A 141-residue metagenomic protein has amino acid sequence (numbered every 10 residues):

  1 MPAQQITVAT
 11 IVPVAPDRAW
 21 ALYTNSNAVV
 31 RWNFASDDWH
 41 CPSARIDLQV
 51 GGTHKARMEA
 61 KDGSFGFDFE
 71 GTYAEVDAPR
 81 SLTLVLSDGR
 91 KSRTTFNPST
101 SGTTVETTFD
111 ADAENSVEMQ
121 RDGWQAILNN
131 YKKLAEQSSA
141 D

Functional and structural regions predicted by a protein language model:
M1-D38: Hydrophobic ligand-binding cavity/cleft-lining segments
Q5-T7, G66-E70, G89-R93: Short, surface-exposed coil-to-beta transition loops
T7-P13, D47, R57, T72 (+1 more regions): Generic structural detector for well-ordered beta-strands
A19-W20, V29, H54-A56, Y73 (+3 more regions): Hydrophobic pocket/interface hotspot
C41-V85, T104: Glycine-rich portal/gate segments that line the openings of hydrophobic small-molecule binding cavities
R80-I127, Y131: Beta-strand/loop substructures that line and gate deep hydrophobic ligand-binding cavities in soluble
L134-D141: Short, highly charged C-terminal tails/helix-capping segments
